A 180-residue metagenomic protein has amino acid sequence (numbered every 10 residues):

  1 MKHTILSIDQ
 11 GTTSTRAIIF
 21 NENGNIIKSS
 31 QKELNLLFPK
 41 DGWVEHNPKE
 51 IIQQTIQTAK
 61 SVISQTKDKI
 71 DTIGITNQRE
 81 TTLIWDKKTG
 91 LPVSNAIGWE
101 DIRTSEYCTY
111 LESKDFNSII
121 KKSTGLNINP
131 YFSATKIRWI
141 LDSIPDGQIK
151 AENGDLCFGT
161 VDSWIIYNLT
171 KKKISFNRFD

Functional and structural regions predicted by a protein language model:
M1-S94, K122: N-terminal glycine/serine-rich phosphate-binding loop of ATP-dependent small-molecule kinases, especially carbohydrate
Q10-T12, I120-D180: Gly/Ser/Thr-rich active-site cleft segment
S29-E33, N77-T81, C108-S113, K136 (+1 more regions): Short hydrophobic/aromatic-rich motifs at helix boundaries and adjacent loops
I56, I84-R138, D142-S143: Glycine-rich phosphate-binding loop and adjoining helix at the ATP-binding site of ATP-dependent phosphoryl-transfer
T58-Q65, T76, W99, L111-K114 (+1 more regions): Generic N-terminal helix/loop capping motif
S64-D68, T89, D115-S118, P145-N153: Short, glycine- and charge-enriched coil/turn segments that flank and shape catalytic ligand pockets
T82-C108, D155-D180: Glycine-rich phosphate-binding loop of actin/hexokinase-like ATP-binding domains
